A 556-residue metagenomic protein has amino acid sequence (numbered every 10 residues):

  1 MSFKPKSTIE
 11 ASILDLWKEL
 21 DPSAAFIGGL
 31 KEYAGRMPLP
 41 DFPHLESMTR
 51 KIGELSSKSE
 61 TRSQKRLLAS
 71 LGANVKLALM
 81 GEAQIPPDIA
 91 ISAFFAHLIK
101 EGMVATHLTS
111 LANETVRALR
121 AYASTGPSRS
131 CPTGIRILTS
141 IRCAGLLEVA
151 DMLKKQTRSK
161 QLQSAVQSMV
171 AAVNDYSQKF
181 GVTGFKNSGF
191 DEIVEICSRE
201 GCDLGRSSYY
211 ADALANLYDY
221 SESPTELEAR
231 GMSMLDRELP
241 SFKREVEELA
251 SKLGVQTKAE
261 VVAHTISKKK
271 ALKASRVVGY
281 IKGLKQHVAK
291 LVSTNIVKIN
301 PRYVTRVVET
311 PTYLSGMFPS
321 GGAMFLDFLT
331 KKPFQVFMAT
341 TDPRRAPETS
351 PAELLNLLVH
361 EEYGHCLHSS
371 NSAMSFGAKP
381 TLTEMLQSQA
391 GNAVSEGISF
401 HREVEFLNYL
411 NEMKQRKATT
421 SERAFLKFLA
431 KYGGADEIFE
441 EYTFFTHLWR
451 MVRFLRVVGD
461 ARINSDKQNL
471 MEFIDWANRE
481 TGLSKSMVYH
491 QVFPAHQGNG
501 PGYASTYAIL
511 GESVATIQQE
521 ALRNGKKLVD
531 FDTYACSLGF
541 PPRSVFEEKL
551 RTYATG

Functional and structural regions predicted by a protein language model:
M1-G556: N-terminal maturation segment of proteins
